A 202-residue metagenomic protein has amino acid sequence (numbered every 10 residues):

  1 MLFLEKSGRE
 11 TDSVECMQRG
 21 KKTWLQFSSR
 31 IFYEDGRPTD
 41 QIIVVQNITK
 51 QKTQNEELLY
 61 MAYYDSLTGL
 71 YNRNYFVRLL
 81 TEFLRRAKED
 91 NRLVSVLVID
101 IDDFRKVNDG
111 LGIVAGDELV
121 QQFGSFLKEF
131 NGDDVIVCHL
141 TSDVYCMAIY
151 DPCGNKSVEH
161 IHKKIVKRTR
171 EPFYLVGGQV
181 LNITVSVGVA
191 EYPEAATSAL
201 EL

Functional and structural regions predicted by a protein language model:
L2-Q26, R37-T39, Q179-L181: Per-ARNT-Sim (PAS) sensory domains and their PAS-associated C-terminal
K21-K22, R92, C138-T141, T169-V185 (+1 more regions): Catalytic core regions of nucleotide second-messenger enzymes
K22, F27-Q41, K50, S198: Short loop/turn elements at sensory-signaling interfaces that couple input to output
F27-S29, V45, T184: Sensory-domain boundary capping and coupling elements
G36, V45-A62: Sensory coupling linkers of modular signal transduction proteins
V44, L97: Sensory beta-strand/linker motifs that couple input domains to effectors
Q51, I113, E159-V166, G177-V180 (+1 more regions): Catalytic-core segments of nucleotide cyclases and related cyclic-nucleotide turnover enzymes
L59-Y63, G69-S95, D102-E129, C138-M147 (+2 more regions): Conserved long alpha-helical elements within nucleotide-processing catalytic cores of c-di-GMP signaling and class III
